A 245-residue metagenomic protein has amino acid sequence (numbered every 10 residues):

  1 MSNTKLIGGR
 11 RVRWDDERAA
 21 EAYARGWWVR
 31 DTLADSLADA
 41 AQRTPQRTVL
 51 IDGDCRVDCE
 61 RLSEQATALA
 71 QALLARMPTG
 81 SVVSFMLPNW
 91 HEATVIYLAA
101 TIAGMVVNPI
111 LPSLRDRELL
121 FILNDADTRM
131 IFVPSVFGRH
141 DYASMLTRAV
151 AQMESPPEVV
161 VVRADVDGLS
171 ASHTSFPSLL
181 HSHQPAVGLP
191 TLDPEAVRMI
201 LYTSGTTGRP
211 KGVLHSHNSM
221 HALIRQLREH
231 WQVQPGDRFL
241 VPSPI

Functional and structural regions predicted by a protein language model:
M1-R30: Flexible, non-catalytic linker and terminal segments flanking ANL/adenylate-forming cores
G9-R18, D35-V57, R163-D167: AMP-dependent adenylate-forming
D15-D16, F137-P194: ANL superfamily adenylate-forming
W27-A38, Q46-M77, S84-W90, T94-L98 (+4 more regions): Conserved AMP-binding/adenylate-forming core of the ANL superfamily
R30, P45-T48, V160, H181-Y202 (+2 more regions): Conserved pre-ATP/AMP-binding loop-to-beta segment of ANL
L50, S84-M86, A93, Y97 (+3 more regions): Short beta-strand->loop structural element characteristic of the AMP-binding/adenylate-forming
D58-E60, R198-A222: Conserved AMP-binding A3 loop
F85, W231-I245: Conserved AMP-binding loop of ANL adenylate-forming enzymes
